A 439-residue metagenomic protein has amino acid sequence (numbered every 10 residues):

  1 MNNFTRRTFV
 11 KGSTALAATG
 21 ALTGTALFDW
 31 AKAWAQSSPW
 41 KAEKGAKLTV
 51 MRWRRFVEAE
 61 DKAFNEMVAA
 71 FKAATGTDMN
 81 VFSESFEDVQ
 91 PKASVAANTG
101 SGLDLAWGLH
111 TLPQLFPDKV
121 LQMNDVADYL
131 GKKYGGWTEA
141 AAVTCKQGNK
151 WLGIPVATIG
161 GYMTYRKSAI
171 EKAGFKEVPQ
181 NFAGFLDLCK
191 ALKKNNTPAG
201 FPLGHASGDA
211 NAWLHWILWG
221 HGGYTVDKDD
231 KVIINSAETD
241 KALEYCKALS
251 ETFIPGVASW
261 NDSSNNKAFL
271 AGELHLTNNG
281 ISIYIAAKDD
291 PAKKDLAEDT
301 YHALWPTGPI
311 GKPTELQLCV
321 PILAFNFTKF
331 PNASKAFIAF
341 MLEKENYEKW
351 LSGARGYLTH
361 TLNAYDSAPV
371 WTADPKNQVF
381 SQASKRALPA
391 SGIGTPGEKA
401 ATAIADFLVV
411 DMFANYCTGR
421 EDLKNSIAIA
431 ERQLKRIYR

Functional and structural regions predicted by a protein language model:
M1-G20: N-terminal secretory signal peptides and thylakoid transit peptides that target proteins across membranes
Q36-A42, L109-Y162, Q180, L186 (+3 more regions): Hinge/lid segment of periplasmic solute-binding proteins
P39-G45, N124-E139, L203-H205, G222-A242 (+5 more regions): Short, solvent-exposed loop/beta-turn-alpha elements that line the ligand-binding surface or hinge of extracytoplasmic
W40-A42, T111-Q114, D118, D128 (+2 more regions): C-terminal lobe and pocket-closing loops of periplasmic/extracytoplasmic Venus-flytrap solute-binding proteins
A42, A73, D78, E171 (+1 more regions): Conserved C-terminal helix/tail region of periplasmic/extracytoplasmic solute-binding proteins
E66-W137, K146, S168-Q180, A268 (+4 more regions): Extracytoplasmic "Venus flytrap"/periplasmic binding protein-like
G148-V156, G161, A183-V232, E238 (+1 more regions): Extracytoplasmic/periplasmic solute-binding protein
C189-L192, D229-A258, Y301: Glycine-centered hinge/linker elements that transmit conformational signals in sensory and ligand-binding systems
